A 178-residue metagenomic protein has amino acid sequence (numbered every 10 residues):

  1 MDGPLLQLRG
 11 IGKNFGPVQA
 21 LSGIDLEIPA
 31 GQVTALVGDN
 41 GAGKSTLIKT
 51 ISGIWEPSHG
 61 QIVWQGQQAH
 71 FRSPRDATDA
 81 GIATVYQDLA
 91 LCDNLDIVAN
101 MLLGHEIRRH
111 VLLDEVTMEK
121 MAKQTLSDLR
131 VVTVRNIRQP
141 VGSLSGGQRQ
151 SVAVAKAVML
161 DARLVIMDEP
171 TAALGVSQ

Functional and structural regions predicted by a protein language model:
M1-Q178: Glycine-rich phosphate-binding loops of nucleotide-dependent enzymes
